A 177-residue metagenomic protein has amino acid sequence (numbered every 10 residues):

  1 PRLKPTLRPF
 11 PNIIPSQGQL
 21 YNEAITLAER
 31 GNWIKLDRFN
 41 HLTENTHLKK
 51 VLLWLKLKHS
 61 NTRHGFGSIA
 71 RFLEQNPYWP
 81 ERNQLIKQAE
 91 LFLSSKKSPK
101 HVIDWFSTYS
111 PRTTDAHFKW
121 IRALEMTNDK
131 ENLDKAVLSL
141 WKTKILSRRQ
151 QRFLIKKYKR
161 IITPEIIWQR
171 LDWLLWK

Functional and structural regions predicted by a protein language model:
R2-K177: Alpha-helical solenoid repeat scaffolds
